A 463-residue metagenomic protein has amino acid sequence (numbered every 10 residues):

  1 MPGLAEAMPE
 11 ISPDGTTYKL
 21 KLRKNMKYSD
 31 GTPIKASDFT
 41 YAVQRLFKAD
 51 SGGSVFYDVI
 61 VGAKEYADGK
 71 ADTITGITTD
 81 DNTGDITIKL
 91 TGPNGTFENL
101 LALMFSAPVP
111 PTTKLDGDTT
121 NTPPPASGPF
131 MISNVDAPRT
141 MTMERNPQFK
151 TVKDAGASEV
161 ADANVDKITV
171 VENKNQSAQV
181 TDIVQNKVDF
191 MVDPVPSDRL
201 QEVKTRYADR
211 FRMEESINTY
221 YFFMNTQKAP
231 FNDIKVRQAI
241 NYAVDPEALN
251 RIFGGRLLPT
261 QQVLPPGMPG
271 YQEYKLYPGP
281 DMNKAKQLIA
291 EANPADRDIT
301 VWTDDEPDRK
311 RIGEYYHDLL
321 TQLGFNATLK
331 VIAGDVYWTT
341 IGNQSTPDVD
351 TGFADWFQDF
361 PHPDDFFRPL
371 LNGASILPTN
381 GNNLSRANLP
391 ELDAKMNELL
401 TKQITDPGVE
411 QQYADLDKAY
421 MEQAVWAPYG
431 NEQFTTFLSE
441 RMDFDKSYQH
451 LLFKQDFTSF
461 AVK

Functional and structural regions predicted by a protein language model:
M1-P13, A63-Y66, L103-N134, Q148 (+8 more regions): Short, solvent-exposed loop/beta-turn-alpha elements that line the ligand-binding surface or hinge of extracytoplasmic
K19-K21, P33, D38-T40, K48 (+2 more regions): Surface-exposed binding/hinge segments that line and control ligand-binding clefts or catalytic entry sites
G31, T321-A374, G408-Q412: Periplasmic binding protein-like
G31-T32, D38, S177-D189, R206 (+3 more regions): Short helices/loops that flank or line small-molecule/ion binding pockets
K35-A42, T83-T87, G128-P129, D162-K167 (+4 more regions): Alpha-helical secondary-structure segments
G95-L101, E291-D308, D348-D355, K402-E440: Bilobed periplasmic-binding protein-like "clamshell/Venus-flytrap" ligand-binding domains
S133-E144, T169-K228: Extracellular/periplasmic solute-recognition and catalytic clefts
E144, N232-L323, T328, R386 (+2 more regions): Append "and occasionally in soluble cytosolic enzymes with long acidic Gly/Pro-rich linkers
